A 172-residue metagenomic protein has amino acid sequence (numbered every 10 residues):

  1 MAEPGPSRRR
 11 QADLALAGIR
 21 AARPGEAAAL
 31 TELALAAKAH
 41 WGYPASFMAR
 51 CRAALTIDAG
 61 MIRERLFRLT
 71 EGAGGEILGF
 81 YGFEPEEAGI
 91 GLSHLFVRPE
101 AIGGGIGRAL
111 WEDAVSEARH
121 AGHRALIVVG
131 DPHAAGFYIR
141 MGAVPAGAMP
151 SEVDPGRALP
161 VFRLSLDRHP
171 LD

Functional and structural regions predicted by a protein language model:
M1-G25, D167-D172: Conserved N-terminal entry element of GNAT/NAT acetyltransferase domains
E3, A21-A27, T31-H94, R98-E100 (+2 more regions): Acetyl-CoA-dependent GNAT
M48, P132-H133, E152: Conserved beta-strand edge residues that scaffold enzyme active sites
E87-G89, A125, L159: A generic structural signal for beta-strand entry/edge sites
G105: Conserved G/P- and acidic residue-centered "switch" motifs that form tight phosphate/ATP-binding loops in soluble
L110, A134-F137: Conserved short alpha-helix immediately C-terminal to the canonical SAM/SAH-binding motif I of Rossmann-like
A118-D131: Conserved GNAT acetyl-CoA-binding A-motif
I127-V129, I139, V144-R163: Conserved catalytic-core motifs of GNAT/GCN5-like acyltransferases
